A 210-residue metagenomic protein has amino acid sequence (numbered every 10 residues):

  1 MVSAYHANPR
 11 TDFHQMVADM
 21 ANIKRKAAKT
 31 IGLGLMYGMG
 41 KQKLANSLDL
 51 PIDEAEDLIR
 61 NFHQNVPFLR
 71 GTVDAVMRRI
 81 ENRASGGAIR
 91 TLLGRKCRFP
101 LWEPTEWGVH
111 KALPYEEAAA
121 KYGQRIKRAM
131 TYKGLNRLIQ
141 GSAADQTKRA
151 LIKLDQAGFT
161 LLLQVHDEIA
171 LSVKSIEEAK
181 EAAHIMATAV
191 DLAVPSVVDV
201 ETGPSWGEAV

Functional and structural regions predicted by a protein language model:
M1-V210: Conserved catalytic core of nucleotide polymerization and phosphodiester-bond processing enzymes
